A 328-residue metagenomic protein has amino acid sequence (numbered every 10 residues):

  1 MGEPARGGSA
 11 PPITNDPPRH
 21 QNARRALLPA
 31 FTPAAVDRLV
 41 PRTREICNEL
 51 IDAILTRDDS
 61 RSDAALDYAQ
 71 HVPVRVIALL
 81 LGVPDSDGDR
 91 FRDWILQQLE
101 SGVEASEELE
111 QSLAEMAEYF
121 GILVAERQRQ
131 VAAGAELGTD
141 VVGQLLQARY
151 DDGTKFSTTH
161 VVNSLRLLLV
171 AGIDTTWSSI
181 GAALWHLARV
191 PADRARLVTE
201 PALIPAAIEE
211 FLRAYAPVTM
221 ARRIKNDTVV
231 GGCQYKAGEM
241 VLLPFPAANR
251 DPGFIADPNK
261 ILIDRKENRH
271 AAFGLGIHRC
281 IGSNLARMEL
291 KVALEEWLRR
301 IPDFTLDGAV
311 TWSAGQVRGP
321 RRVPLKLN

Functional and structural regions predicted by a protein language model:
M1-N328: Cytochrome P450
